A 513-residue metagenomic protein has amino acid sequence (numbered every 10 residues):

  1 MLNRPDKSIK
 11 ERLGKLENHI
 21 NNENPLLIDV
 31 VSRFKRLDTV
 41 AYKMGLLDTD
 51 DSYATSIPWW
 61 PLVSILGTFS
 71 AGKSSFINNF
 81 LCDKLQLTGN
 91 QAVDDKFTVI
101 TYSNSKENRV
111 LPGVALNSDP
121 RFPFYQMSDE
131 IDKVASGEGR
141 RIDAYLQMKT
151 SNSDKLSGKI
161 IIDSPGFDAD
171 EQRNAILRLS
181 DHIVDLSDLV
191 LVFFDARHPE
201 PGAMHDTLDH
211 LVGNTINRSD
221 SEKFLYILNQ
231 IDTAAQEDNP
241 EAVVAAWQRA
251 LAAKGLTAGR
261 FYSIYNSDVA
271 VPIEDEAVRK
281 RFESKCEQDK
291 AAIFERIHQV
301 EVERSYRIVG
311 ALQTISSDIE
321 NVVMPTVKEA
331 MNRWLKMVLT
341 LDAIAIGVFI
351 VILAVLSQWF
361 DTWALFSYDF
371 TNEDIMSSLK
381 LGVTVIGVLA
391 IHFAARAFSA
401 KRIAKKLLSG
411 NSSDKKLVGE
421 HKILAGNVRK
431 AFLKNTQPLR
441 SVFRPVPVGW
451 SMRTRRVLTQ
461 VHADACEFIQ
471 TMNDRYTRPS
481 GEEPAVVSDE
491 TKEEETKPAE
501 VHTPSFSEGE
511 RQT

Functional and structural regions predicted by a protein language model:
M1-L16, K84, E494-T513: Cytosol/nucleoplasm-facing, intrinsically disordered, low-complexity tails of endomembrane-system membrane proteins
L2-R141, S153, K159: Conserved G1/Walker A P-loop phosphate-binding module
S105-E107, G166-D168, R197-P199, I231-A234 (+1 more regions): Conserved nucleotide-binding/hydrolysis micro-motifs of P-loop NTPases
F124-K159, Q172-K254: Conserved C-terminal guanine-recognition region of P-loop GTPase G domains, centered on the G4
D168, A175, L179, K422-T513: Charged, low-complexity cytosol-facing tails and large interhelical loops of integral membrane proteins
Q230-R304: Canonical P-loop GTPase G-domain recognition
E303-F349: Cytosolic-side membrane-insertion boundary helix
R333-H421: Transmembrane alpha-helical hairpins and terminal membrane-anchor modules
